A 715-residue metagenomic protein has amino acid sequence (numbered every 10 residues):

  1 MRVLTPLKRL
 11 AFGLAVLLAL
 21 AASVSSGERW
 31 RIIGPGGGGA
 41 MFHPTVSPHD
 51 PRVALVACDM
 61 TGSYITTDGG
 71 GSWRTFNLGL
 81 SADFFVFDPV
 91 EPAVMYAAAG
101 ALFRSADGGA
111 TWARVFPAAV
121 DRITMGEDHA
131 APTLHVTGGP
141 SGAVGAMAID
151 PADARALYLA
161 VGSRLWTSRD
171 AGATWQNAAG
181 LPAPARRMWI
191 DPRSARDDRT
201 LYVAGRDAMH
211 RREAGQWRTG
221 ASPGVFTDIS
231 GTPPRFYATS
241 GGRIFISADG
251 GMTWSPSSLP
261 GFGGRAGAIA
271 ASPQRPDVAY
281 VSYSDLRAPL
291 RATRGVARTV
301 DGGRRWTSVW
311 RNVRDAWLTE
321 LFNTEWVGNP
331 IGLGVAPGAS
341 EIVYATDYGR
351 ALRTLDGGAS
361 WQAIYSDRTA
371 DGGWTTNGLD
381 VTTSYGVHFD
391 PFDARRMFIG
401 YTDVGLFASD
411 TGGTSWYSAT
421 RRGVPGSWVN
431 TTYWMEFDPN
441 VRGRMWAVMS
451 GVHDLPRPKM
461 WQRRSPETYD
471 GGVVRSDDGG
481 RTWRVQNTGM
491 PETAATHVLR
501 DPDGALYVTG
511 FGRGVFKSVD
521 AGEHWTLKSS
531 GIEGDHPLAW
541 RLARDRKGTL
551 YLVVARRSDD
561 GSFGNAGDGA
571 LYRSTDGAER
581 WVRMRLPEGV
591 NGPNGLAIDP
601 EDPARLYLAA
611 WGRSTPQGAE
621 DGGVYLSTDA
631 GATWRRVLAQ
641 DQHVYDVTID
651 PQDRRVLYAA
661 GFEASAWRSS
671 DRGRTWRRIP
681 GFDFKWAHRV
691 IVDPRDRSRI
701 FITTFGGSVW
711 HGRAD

Functional and structural regions predicted by a protein language model:
R2-F12: Bacterial N-terminal signal peptides that target proteins for export
L10-V16, S23-D715: Extracellular glycan-interacting surfaces
